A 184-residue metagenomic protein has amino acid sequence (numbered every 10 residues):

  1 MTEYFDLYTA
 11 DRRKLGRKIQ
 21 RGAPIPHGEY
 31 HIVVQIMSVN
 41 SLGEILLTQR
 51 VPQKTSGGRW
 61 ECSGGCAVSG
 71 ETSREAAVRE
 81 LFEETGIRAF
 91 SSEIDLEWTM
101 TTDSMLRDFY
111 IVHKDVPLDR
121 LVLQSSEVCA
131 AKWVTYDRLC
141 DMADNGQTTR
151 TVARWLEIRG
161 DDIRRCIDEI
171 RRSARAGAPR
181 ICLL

Functional and structural regions predicted by a protein language model:
M1-Q35, S41: Acidic, metal-coordinating catalytic segment for phosphate/diphosphate chemistry, firing primarily on the Nudix
D11, N40-G43, V51, H113-L118 (+1 more regions): Short loop segments at secondary-structure junctions
I32, P52, R74, F82-R120 (+1 more regions): Active-site segment of metal-dependent pyrophosphate-handling enzymes, primarily the Nudix hydrolase catalytic core
V33-G64: A glycine-rich, hydrophobic loop/mini-helix early in the fold
G57-G58, T101-L184: Nudix hydrolase/Nudix homology domain
S63, A77, L81: Hydrophobic alpha-helical positions that pack around
